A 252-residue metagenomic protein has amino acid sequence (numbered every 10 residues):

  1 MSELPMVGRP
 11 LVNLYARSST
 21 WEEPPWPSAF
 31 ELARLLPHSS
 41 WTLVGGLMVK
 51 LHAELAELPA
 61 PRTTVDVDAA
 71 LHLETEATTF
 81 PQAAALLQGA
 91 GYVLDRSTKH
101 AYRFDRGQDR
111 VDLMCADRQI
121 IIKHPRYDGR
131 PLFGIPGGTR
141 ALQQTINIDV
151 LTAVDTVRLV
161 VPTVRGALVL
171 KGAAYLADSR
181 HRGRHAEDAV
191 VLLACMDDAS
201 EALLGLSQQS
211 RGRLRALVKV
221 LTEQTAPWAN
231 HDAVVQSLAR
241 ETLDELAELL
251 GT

Functional and structural regions predicted by a protein language model:
M1-T252: Compositionally biased terminal segments of proteins
